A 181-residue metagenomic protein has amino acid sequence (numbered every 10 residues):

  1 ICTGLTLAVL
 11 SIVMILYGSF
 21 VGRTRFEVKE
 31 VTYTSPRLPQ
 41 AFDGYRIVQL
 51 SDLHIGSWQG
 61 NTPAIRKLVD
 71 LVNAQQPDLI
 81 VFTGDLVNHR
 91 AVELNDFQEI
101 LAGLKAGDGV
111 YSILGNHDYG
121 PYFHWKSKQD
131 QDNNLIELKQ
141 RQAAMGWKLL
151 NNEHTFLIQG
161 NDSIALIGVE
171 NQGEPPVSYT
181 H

Functional and structural regions predicted by a protein language model:
I1-R46, S51, I55: Acidic, histidine-bearing metal-coordination/catalytic regions of metal-dependent phosphoesterases
T3-L7, G18-G22, D52-L53, T83-D85 (+3 more regions): N-terminal start-of-chain detector that recognizes signal peptides and the immediate post-cleavage beginning
R25, K29-T34, E99-N171, P175: Extended active-site neighborhood of metal-dependent phosphoesterases/phosphodiesterases
E27, D43-N133: Membrane-embedded segments
R37-Q40, V72, I158: Structural motif
F42, P175-P176: Intrinsically disordered, low-complexity acidic/polar segments
T180-H181: Conserved small/polar residues in nucleotide/adenosyl-binding loops
